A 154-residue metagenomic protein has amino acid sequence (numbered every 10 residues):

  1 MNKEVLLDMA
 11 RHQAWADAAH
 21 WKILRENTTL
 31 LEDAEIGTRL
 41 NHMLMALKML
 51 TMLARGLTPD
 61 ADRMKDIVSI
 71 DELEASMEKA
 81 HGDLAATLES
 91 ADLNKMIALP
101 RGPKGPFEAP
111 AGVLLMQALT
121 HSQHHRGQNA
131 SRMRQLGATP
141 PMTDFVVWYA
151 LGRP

Functional and structural regions predicted by a protein language model:
M1-N2: N-terminal beta-strand motif that seeds the catalytic metal site of vicinal oxygen chelate
L6-L7, D71: Active-site rim elements
L7-A10, A14-R63, G105-P154: Short, contiguous alpha-helical
T58-P100: Helix-adjacent hinge/juxtasegments
